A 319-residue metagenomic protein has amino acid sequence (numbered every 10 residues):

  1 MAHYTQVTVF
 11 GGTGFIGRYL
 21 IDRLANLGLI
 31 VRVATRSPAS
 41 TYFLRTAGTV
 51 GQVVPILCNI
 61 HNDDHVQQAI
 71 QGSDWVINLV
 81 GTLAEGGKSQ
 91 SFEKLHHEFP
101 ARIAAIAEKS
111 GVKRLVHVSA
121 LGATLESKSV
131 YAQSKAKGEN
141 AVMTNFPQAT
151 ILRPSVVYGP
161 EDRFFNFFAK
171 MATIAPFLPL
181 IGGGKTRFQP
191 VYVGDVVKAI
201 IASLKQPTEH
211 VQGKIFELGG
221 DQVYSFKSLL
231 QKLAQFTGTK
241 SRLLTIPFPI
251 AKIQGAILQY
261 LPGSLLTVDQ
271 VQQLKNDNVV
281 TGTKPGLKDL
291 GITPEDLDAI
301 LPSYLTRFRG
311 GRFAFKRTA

Functional and structural regions predicted by a protein language model:
A2-L29: N-terminal Rossmann NAD(P)H-binding glycine-rich loop of SDR-like oxidoreductase domains
L29-A39: Conserved glycine-rich Rossmann-like NAD(P)H-binding loop of the short-chain dehydrogenase/reductase
I30, T82-L83, S89-N145, T150-S155: Conserved Rossmann-fold NAD(P)-dependent oxidoreductase catalytic core, especially the SDR/UDP-sugar
P38-K109, L121-L125: NAD(P)H-binding glycine-rich loop region in Rossmannoid oxidoreductase-like domains and their noncatalytic homologs
F43, F167-V193, Q235-F236, K240-T281: Alpha-helical membrane-targeting segments
S127-S129, T150-A169, Y224: Flexible, glycine-rich beta-alpha linker
R163-F165, G182-K205, G213-E217: Substrate-positioning beta->alpha
S203-T267, T281-A319: Mid/C-terminal beta-alpha module of Rossmann-like enzyme folds, strongest in SDR-family dehydrogenases/epimerases
